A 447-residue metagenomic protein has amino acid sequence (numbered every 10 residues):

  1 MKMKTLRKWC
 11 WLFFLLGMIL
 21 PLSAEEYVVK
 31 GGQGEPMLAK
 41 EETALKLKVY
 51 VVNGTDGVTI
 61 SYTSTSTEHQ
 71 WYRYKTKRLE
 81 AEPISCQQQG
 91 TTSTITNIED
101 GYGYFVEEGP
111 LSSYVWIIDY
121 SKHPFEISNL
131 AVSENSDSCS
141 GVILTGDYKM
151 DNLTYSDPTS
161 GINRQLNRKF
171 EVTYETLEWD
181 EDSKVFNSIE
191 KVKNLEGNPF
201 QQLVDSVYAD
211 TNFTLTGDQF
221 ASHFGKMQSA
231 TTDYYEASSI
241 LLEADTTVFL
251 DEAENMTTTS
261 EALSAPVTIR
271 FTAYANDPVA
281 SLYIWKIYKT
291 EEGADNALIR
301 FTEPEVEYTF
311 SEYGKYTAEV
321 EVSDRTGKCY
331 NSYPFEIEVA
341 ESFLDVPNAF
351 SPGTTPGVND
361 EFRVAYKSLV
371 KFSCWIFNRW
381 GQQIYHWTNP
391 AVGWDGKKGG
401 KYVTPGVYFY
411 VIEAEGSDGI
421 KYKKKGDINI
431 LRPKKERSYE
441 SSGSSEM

Functional and structural regions predicted by a protein language model:
M1-G31, M447: Bacterial Sec-dependent N-terminal signal peptides
D56-Y62, I143-Y155, T258-A275, V358-V364: A short beta-strand segment in extracellular, disulfide-stabilized domains
T67, L166-S183, N276-E291, V370-K371: Solvent-exposed loop segments of extracellular immunoglobulin-like
L79-G90, F186-N198, A294-T302, Y385-P390: Short beta-strand segments within Ig-like beta-sandwich modules, predominantly Fibronectin type-III
Y104, F213, Y316-A318, G406 (+1 more regions): Hydrophobic beta-strand segments within extracellular beta-sandwich modules
V106-E108, G217, V322, I412-A414: Conserved structural position at the C-terminal beta-strand of extracellular beta-sandwich adhesion modules
E190-A349, K367, R437: Short, compositionally biased serine/threonine- and acidic-rich segments at solvent-exposed termini, linkers, or domain
T258, P266-T272, S311-Y313, F335-M447: Short loop/turn motifs at secondary-structure boundaries
